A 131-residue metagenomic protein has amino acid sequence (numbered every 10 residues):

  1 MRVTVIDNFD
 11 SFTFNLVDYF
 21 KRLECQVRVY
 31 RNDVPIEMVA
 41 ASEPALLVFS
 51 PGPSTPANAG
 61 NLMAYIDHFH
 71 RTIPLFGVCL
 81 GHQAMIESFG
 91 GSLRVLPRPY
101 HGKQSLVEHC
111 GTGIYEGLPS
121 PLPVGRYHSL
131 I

Functional and structural regions predicted by a protein language model:
M1-R71, L80: N-terminal beta1-alpha1 cap of cysteine-dependent amidohydrolase-like domains
D10, M85-I86, I131: Hydrophobic side chains within alpha-helical segments
R31-N32, V95, R126: Short loop/edge segments at beta-strand edges and connector loops that shape dinucleotide/nucleotide cofactor-binding
P35-M38, G113, L130: Short loop/turn elements that flank and shape the SAM/SAH-binding pocket of Class I
A45-G117, P121-P123: Cysteine-nucleophile active-site neighborhood
V124-I131: Histidine-centered catalytic micro-motifs
